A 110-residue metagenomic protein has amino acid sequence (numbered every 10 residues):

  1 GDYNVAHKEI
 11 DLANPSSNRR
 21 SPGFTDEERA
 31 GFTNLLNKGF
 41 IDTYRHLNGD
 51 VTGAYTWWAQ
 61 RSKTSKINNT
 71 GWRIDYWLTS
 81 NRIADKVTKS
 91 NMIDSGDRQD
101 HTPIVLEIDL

Functional and structural regions predicted by a protein language model:
G1-T70, I74: Metal-dependent phosphoesterases centered on the DNase I-like endonuclease/exonuclease/phosphatase
L78: Hydrophobic alpha-helical positions that pack around
I83-K86: Short helix-loop capping/hinge motifs at secondary-structure junctions, enriched in acidic/polar residues
T88-L110: Surface polyanion/phosphate-binding segment centered on an Asp-His-Pro turn
